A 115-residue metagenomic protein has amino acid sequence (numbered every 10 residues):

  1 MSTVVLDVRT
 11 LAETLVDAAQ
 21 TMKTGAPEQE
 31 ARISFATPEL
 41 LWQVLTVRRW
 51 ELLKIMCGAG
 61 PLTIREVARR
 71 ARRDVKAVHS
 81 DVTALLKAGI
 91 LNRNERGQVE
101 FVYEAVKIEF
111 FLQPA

Functional and structural regions predicted by a protein language model:
M1-T21: General nucleic-acid-binding
T14-Q29, F111-A115: Amphipathic alpha-helical dimerization/coiled-coil segments that flank or bridge DNA-binding/regulatory modules
K23-E51: Short alpha-helical segments that sit at the start of domains
W42-T46, T63, E95-A115: Short, cationic-aromatic polyanion-contact patches
V47-P61: Short amphipathic alpha-helical interface segments
E66-R70, L85: A short acidic, leucine-rich amphipathic alpha-helix
R73-A84: Short amphipathic alpha-helical interaction segments
K87-R96: A short, conserved structural fragment
